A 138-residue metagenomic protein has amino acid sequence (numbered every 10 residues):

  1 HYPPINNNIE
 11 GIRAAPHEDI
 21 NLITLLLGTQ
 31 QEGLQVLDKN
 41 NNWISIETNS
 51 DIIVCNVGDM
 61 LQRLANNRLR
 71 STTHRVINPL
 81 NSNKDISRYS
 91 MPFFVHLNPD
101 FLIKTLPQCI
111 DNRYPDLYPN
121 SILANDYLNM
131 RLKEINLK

Functional and structural regions predicted by a protein language model:
H1-K138: C-terminal flanking tails of non-heme Fe-dependent oxygenases
